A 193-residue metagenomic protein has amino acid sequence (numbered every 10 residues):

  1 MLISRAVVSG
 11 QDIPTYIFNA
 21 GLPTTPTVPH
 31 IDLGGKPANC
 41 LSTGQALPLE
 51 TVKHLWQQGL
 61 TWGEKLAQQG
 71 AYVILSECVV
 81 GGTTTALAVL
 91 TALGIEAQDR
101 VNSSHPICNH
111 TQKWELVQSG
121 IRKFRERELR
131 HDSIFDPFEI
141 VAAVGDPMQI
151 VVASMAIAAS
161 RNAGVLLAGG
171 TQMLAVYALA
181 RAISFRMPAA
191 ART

Functional and structural regions predicted by a protein language model:
M1-S76, V80-T193: N-terminal loops that bind phosphate or other acidic moieties and the adjacent beta-alpha structural core
